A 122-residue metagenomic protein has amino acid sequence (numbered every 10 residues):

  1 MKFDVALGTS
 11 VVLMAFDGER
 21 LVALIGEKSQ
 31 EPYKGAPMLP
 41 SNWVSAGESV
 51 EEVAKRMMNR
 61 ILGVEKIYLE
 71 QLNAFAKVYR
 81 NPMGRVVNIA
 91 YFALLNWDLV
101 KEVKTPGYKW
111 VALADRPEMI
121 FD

Functional and structural regions predicted by a protein language model:
M1-M38: N-terminal strand-loop-strand
A6, K66, G84-N88: Short connector loops at helix/strand junctions that flank enzyme active sites, especially segments positioning acidic
D17, P32, K77-V78, W97-L99: Short loop/turn segments at secondary-structure transitions that flank enzyme active sites
Y33-P40, V100-D122: Nudix hydrolase/Nudix homology domain
L39-Q71, Y91: The catalytic Nudix box helix
V44, L95, L113: Hydrophobic pocket-lining residues within nucleotide cofactor-binding pockets
L72-A76: Generic short beta-strand segments
Y79-K101: Active-site-adjacent beta-strand/loop module that shapes the phosphate/pyrophosphate-binding cleft
